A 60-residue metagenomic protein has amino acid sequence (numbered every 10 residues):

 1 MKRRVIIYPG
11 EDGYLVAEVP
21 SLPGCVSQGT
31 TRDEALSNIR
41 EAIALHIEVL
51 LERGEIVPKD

Functional and structural regions predicted by a protein language model:
M1-I6, S37-D60: Short, charged, surface-exposed hinge/linker loops at domain edges that act as mobile lids or interdomain connectors
I7-L22: Short aromatic-glycine-(Arg/Gly/Cys) micro-motifs in beta-strand/loop hairpins
P23-D33: A short, exposed loop/beta-hairpin motif centered on an aromatic-Gly-Thr core
